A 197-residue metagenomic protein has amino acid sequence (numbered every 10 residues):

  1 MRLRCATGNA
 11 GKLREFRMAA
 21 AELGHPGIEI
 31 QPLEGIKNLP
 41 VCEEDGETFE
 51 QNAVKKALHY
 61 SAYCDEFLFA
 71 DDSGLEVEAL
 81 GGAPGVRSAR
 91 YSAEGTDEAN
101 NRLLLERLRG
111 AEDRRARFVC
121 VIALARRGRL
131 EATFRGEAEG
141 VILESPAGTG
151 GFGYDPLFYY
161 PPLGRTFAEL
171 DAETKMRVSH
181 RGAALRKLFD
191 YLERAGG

Functional and structural regions predicted by a protein language model:
M1-R4, A10-G197: Anionic-ligand binding patches
